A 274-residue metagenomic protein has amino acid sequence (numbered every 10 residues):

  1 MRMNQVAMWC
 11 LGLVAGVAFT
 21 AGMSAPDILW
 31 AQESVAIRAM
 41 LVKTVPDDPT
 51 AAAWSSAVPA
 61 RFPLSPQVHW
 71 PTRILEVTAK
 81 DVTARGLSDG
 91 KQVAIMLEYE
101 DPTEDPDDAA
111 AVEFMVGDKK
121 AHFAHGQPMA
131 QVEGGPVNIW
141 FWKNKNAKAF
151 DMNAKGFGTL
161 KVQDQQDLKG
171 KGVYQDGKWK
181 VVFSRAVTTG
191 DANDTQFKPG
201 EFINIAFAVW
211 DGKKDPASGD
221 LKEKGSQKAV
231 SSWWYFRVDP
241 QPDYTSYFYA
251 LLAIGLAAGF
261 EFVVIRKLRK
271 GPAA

Functional and structural regions predicted by a protein language model:
M1-L13: Bacterial N-terminal signal peptides that target proteins for export
C10-G22: Bacterial N-terminal signal peptides
A25-Q92, M96-E104, S218-A274: Order/disorder boundary and secretion-linked terminal/linker segments
E33-P66, T103-Y174, P216, S226 (+1 more regions): Extracellular/luminal beta-rich ligand-recognition and adhesion surfaces characterized by aromatic-Gly/Pro-enriched
R85-L87, Q92-E98, A111-E113, K180-A186 (+1 more regions): Residues within well-ordered beta-strands of beta-sheet-rich folds
S88-K91, G117-D118, Y174-W179, K198-G200: A short, structured loop/turn motif at beta-sheet edges
E104-D107, G177-G219: Ser/Thr/Pro-rich, low-complexity mucin-like regions that serve as glycosylated stalks/linkers or repetitive adhesive
Q175, F202, W210, K224 (+1 more regions): Domain-length functional cores that host ligand/cofactor binding and catalytic or interaction surfaces in mature
